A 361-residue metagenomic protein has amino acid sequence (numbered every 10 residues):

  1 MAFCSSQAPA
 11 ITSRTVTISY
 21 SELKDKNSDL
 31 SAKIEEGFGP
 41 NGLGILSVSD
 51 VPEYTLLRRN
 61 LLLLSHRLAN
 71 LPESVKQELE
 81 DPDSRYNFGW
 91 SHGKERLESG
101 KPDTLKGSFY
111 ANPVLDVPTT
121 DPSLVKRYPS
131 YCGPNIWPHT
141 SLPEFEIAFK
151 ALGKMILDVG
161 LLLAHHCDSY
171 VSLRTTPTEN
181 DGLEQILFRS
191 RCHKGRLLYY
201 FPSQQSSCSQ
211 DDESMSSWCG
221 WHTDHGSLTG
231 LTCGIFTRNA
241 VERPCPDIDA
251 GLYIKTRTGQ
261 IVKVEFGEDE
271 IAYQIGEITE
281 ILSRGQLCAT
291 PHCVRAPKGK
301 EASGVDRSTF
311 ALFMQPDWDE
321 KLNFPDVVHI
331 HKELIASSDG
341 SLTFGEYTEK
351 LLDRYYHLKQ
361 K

Functional and structural regions predicted by a protein language model:
M1-K361: Peripheral, non-catalytic segments flanking oxidoreductase cores
